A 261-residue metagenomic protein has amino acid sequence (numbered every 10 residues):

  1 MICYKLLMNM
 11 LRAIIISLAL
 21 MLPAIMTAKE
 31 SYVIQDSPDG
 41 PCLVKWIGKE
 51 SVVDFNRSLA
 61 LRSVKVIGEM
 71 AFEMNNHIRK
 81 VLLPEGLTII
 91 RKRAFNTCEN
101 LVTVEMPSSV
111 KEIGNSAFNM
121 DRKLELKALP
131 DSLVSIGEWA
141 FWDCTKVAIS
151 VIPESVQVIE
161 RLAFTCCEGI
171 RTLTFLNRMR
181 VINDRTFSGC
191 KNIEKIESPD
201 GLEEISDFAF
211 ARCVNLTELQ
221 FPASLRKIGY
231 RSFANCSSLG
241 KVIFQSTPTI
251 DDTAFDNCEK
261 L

Functional and structural regions predicted by a protein language model:
I2-I15: Bacterial N-terminal signal peptides that target proteins for export
A19-L20: Hydrophobic alpha-helical transmembrane segments of integral membrane proteins, especially lipid-exposed positions
M26-T27: N-terminal signal peptide
S31-D36, G48-V66, N76-I89, E99-E112 (+7 more regions): Structural signature of tandem-repeat unit edges
D39-W46, D251: Generic recognition of long tandem-repeat/solenoid scaffolds
G68-A71, R91-A94, G114-A117, G137-A140 (+5 more regions): Consensus positions within tandem repeat domains that build extended binding/scaffold surfaces
